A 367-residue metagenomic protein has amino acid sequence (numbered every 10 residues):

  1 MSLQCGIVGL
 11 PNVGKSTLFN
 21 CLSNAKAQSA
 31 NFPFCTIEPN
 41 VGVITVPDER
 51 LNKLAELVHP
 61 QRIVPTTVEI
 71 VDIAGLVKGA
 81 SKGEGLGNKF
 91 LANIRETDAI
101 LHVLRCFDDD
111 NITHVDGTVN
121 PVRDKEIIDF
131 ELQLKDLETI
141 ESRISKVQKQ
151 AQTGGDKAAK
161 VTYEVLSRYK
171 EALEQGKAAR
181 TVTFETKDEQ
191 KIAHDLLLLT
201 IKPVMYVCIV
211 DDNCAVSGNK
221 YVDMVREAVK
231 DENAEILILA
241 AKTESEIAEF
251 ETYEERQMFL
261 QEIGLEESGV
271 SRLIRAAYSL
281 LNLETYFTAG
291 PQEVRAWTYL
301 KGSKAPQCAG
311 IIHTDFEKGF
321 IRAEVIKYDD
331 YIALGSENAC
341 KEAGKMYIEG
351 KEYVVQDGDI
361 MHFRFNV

Functional and structural regions predicted by a protein language model:
M1-T113, V122, E141, V147: Conserved G1/Walker A P-loop phosphate-binding module
S2-V8, V13, F19, K146-V354 (+2 more regions): C-terminal-of-GTPase-core extension/linker across diverse P-loop GTPases
N24-A25, R50-L51, G75-V77, R105-N111 (+5 more regions): Conserved nucleotide-binding/hydrolysis micro-motifs of P-loop NTPases
A30-N31, I112-D116, G218-K220, F250: Short amphipathic alpha-helical segments
T36, G85, K89, L132 (+4 more regions): Alpha-helical initiation/capping and key positions within long helical/coiled-coil segments
L57, I100-V103, E131, R143 (+3 more regions): Amphipathic, soluble alpha-helical interaction motifs
L76-K82, G117-L132, A151-A158, G264: Flexible beta-alpha connector loops of hexameric P-loop NTPases
K89, R95, A99-H102, F107-K135 (+3 more regions): Switch/coupling subdomain of P-loop NTPase systems
